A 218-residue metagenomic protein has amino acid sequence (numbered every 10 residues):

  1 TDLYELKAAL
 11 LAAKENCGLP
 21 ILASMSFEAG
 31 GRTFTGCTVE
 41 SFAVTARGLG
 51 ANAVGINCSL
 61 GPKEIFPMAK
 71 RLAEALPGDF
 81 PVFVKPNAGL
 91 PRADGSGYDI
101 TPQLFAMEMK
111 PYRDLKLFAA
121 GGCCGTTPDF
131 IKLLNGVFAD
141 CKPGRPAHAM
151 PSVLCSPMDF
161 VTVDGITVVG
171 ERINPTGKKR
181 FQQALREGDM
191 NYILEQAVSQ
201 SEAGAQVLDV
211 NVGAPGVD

Functional and structural regions predicted by a protein language model:
T1-D218: Domain-level signal for soluble alpha/beta catalytic cores
